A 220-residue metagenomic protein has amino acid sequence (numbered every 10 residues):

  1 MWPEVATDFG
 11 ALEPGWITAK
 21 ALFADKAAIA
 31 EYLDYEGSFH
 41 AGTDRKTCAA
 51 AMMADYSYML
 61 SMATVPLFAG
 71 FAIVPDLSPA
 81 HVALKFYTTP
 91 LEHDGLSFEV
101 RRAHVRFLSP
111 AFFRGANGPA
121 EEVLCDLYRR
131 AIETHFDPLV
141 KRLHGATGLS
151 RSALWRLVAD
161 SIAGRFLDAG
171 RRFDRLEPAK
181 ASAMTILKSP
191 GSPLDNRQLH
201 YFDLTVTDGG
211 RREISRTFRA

Functional and structural regions predicted by a protein language model:
M1-E31: A eukaryotic "domain-start" boundary segment
K20, K26-I214: Hydrophobic, aromatic-lined core segments that form the binding pocket/scaffold for planar heteroaromatic ligands
F218-A220: Local cysteine-cluster metal-coordination motifs and their immediate loop/turn environment, predominantly Fe-S cluster
